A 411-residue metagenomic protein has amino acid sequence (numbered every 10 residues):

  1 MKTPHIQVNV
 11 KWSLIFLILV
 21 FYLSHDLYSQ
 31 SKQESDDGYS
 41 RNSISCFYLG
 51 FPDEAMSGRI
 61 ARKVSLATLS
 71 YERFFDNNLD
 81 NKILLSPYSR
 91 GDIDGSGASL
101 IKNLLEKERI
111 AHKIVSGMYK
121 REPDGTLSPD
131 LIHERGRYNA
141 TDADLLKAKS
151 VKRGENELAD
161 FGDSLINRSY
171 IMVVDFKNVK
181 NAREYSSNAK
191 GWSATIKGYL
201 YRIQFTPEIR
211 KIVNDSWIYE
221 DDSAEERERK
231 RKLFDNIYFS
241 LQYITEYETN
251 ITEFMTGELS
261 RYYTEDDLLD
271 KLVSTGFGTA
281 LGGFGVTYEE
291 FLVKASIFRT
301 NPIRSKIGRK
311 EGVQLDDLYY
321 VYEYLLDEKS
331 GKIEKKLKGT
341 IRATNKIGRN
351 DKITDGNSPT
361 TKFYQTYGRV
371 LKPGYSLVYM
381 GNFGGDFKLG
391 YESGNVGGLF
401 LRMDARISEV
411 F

Functional and structural regions predicted by a protein language model:
K2-L14: Bacterial N-terminal signal peptides that target proteins for export
S13-S24: Bacterial N-terminal signal peptides
Q30-F411: Surface-exposed, polar/charged interaction patches used for macromolecular assembly or partner binding
